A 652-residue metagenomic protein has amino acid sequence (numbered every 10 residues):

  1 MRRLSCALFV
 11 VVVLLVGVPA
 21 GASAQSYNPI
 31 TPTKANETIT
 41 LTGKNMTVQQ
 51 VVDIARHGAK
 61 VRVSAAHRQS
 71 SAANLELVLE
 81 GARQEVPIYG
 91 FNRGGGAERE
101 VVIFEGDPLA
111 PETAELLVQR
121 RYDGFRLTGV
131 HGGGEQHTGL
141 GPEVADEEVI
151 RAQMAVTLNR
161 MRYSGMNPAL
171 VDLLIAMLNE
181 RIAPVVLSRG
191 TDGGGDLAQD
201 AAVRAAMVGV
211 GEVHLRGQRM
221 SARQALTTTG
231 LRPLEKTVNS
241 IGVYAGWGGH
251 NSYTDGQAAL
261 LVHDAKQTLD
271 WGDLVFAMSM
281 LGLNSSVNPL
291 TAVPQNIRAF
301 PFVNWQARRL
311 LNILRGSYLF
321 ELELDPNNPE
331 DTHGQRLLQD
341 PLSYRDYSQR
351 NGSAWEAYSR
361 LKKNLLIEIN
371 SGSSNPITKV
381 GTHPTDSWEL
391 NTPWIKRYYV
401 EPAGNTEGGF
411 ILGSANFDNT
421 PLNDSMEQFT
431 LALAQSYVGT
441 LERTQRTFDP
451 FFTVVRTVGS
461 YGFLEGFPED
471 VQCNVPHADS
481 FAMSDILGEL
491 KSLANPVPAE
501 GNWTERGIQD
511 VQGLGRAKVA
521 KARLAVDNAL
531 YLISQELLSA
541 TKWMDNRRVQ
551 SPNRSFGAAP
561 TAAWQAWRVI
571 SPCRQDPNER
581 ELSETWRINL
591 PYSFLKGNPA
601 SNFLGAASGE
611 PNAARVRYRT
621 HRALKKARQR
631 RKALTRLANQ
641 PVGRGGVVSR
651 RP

Functional and structural regions predicted by a protein language model:
M1-L8: Bacterial N-terminal signal peptides that target proteins for export
L8-G17: Bacterial N-terminal signal peptides
A22-A24: Boundary at the C-terminal end of the N-terminal hydrophobic targeting segment
S26-S70, N74-A82, A114-L116, R120 (+7 more regions): C-terminal auxiliary extensions adjacent to catalytic cores
A97-A114: Glycine-rich loop at the start of a catalytic domain that most often binds anionic cofactors/ligands
H137-D200: Contiguous domain-boundary segments centered on the initiation and propagation of an alpha-helix
